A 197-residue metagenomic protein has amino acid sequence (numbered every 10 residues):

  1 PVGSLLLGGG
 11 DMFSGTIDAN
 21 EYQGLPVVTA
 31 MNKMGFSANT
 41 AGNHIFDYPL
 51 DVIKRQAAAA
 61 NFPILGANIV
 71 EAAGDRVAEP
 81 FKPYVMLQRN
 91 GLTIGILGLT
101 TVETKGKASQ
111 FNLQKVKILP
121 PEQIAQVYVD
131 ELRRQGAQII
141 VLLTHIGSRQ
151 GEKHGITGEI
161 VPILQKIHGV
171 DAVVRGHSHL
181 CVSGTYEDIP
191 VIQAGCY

Functional and structural regions predicted by a protein language model:
P1-Y197: Acidic, metal/ion-coordinating pockets
